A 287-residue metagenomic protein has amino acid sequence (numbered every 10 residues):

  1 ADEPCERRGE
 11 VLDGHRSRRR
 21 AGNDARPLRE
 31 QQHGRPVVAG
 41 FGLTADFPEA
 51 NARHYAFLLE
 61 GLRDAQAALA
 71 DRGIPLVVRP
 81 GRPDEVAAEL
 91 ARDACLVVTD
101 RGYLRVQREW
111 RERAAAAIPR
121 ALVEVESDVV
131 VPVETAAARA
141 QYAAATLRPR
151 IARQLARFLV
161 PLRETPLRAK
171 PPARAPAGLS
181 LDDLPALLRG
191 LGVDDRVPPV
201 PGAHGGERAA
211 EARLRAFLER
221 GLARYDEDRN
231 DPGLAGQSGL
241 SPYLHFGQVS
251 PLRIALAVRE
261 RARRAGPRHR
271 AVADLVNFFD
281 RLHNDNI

Functional and structural regions predicted by a protein language model:
A1-L162, P166, D274: Trp/Phe/Arg-rich N-terminal binding region typifying the photolyase-homology
A140-I287: Glycine/tryptophan-enriched, flexible segments
